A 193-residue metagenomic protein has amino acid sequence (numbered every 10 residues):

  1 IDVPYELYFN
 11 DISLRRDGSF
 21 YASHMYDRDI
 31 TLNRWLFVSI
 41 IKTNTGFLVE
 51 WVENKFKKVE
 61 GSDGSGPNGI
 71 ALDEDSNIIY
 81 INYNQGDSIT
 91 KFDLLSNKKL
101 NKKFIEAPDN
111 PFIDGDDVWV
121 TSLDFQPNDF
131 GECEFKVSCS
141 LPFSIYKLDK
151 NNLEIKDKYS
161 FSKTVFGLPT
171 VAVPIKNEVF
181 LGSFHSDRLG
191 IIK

Functional and structural regions predicted by a protein language model:
I1-D2, K55-G61, N97-K103, K156-S162: A short beta-strand motif characteristic of beta-propeller blades
P4-F20, Y26-R28, N44-F47, V59-I78 (+3 more regions): Beta-rich, blade/repeat-based domains predominating in secreted/periplasmic proteins but also intracellular
A22-T43, T121-L141, I191: Short, conserved, GDST-rich strand-edge loop motifs in beta-rich repeat architectures
D29-I30, G46-L48, D87-I89, P127 (+2 more regions): Structural signal for beta-propeller blades
I40-E53, C139-N151: Beta-propeller blade signature
W51-K55, D93-N97, D149-L153, K193: Short loop/turn segments that connect beta-strands within beta-propeller blades
I105-K158: Loop/turn-rich, solvent-exposed surfaces of beta-rich toroidal or solenoidal domains
L168-K193: Blade-level signature of beta-propeller repeat domains, shared across WD40, Kelch, NHL, RCC1 and BNR/Asp-box propellers
